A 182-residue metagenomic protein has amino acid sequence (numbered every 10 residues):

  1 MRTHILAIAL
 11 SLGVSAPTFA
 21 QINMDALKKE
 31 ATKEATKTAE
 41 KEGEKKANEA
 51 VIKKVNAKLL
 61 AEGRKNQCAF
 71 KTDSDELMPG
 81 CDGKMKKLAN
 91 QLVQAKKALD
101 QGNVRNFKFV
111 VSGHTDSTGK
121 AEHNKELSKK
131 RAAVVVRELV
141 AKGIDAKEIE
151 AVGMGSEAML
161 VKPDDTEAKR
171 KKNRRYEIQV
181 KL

Functional and structural regions predicted by a protein language model:
R2-G63: N-terminal targeting leaders that direct proteins to extracytoplasmic destinations
A9, A98-D100, E167: Residues embedded in well-ordered secondary-structure elements
L12, C68-F70, I178-V180: Preference for bulky hydrophobic residues occupying beta-strand positions in well-ordered beta-sheet regions
A26, E30-A39, K46, A50 (+7 more regions): Extracytoplasmic/secreted proteins, especially bacterial periplasmic and envelope-associated proteins
V55-Q94, D116-E122: Short, solvent-exposed beta-strand/turn patches at coil↔beta or beta↔helix junctions that act as interaction loops
A57, A61-E62, G102-V104, K169-K172: Extracellular/periplasmic catalytic domains that process cell-envelope and extracellular macromolecules
S74-S112, V136, V140, I178-L182: Periplasmic peptidoglycan-binding/anchoring modules of Gram-negative envelope and division proteins
F107-L182: Periplasmic OmpA-like peptidoglycan-binding domain that tethers envelope proteins to the cell wall
